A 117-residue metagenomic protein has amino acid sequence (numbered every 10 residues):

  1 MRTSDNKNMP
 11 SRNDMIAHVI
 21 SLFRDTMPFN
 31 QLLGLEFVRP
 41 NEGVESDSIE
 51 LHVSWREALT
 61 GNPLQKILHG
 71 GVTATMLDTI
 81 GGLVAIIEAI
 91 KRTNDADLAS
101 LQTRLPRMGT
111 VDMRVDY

Functional and structural regions predicted by a protein language model:
M1-Y117: Terminal targeting signals and extreme-terminal segments of soluble enzymes
